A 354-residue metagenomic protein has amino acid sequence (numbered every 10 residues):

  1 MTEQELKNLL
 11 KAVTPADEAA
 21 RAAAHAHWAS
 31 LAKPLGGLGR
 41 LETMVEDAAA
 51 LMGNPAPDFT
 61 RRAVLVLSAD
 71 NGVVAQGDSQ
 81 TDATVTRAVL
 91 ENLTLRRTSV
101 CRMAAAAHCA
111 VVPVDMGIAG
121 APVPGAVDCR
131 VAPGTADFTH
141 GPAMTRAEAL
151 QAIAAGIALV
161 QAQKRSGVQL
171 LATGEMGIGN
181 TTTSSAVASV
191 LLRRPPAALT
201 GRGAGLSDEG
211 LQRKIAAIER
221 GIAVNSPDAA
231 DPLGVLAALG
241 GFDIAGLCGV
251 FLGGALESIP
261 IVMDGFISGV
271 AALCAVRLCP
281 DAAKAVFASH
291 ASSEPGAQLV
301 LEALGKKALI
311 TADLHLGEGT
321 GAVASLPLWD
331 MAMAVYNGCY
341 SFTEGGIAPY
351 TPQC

Functional and structural regions predicted by a protein language model:
M1-C354: N-terminal loops that bind phosphate or other acidic moieties and the adjacent beta-alpha structural core
